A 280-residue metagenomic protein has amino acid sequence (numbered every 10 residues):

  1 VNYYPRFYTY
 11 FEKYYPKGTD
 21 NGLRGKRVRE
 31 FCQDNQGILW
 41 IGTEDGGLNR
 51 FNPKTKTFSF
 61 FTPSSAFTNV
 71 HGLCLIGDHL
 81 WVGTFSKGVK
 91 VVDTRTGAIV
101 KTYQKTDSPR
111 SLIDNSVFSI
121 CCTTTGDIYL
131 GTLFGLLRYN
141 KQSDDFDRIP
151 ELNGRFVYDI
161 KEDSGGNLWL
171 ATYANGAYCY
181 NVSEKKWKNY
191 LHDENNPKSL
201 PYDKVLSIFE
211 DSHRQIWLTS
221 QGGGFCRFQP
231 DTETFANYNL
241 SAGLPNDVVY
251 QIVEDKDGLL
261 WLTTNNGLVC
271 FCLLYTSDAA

Functional and structural regions predicted by a protein language model:
V1-A280: Carboxylate-rich, polar loop motifs that coordinate divalent cations or form catalytic acidic clusters
